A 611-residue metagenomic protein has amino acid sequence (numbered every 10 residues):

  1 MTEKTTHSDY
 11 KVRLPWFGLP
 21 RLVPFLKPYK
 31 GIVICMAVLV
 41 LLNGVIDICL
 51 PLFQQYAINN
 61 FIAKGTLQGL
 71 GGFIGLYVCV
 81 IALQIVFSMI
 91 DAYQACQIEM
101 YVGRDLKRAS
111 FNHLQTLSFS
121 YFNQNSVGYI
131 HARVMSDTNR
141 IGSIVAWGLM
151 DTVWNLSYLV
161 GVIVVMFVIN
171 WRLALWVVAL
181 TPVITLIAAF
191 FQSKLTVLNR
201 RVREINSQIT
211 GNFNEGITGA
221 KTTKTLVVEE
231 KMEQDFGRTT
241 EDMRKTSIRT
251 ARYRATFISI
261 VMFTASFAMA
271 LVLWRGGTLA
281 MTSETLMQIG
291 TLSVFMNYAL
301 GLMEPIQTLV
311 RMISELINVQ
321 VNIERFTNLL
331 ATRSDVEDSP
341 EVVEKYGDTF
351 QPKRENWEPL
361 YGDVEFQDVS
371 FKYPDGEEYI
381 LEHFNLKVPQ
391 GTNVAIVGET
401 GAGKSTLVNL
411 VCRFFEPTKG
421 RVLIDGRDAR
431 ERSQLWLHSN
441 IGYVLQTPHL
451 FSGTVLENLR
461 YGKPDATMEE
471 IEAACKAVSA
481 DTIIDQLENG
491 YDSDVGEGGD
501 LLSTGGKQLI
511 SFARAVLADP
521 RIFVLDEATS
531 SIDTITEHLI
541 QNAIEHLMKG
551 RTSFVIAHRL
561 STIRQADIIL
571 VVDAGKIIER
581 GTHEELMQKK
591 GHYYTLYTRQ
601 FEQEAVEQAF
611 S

Functional and structural regions predicted by a protein language model:
M1-D47, I62-F73, I90-A95, E99 (+8 more regions): Membrane-integrated ABC transporters
G18, L26, D91, A95-E99 (+3 more regions): Juxtamembrane loop-to-helix connectors within ABC transporter transmembrane domains
P28-G31, F119-S120, S136-V145, L149 (+8 more regions): An intracellular "coupling" helix at the cytosolic face of ABC transporter transmembrane type-1 domains
V33-F87, Q94, F167-R172, W274 (+1 more regions): Transmembrane helix-loop-helix hairpins at lipid-water interfaces of multipass membrane proteins, especially the type-1
V38, I46-L50, F87, M135-L180 (+3 more regions): Hydrophobic alpha-helical transmembrane segments of ABC transporter permease domains
A63-Q68, G72-G75, V165-A179, R249 (+2 more regions): Helix-loop-helix
V80-E99, A146, M150-S157, V178-E204 (+5 more regions): Alpha-helical transmembrane segments of multi-pass membrane proteins
Y346-S611: ABC-type nucleotide-binding domain
